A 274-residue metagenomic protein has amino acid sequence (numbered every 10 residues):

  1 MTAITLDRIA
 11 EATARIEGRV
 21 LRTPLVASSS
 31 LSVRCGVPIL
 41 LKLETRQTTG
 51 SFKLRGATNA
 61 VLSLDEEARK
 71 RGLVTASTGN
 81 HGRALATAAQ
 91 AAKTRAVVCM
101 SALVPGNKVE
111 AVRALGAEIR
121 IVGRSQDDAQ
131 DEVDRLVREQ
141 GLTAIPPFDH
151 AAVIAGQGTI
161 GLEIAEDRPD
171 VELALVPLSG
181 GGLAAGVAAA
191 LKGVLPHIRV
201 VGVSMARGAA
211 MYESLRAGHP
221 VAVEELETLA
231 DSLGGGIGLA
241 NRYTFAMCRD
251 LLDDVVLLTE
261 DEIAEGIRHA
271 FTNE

Functional and structural regions predicted by a protein language model:
M1-E274: PLP-dependent amino-acid enzyme catalytic core
